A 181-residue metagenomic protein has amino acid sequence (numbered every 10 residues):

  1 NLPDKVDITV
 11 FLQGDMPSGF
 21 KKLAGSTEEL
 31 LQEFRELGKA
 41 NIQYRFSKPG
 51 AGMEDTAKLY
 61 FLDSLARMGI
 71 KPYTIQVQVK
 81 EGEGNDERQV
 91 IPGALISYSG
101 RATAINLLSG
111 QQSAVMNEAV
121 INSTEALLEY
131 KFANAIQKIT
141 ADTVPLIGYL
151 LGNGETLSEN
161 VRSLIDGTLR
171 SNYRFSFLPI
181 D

Functional and structural regions predicted by a protein language model:
N1-D181: Short, surface-exposed patches at the edges or C-terminal ends of soluble domains, predominantly
